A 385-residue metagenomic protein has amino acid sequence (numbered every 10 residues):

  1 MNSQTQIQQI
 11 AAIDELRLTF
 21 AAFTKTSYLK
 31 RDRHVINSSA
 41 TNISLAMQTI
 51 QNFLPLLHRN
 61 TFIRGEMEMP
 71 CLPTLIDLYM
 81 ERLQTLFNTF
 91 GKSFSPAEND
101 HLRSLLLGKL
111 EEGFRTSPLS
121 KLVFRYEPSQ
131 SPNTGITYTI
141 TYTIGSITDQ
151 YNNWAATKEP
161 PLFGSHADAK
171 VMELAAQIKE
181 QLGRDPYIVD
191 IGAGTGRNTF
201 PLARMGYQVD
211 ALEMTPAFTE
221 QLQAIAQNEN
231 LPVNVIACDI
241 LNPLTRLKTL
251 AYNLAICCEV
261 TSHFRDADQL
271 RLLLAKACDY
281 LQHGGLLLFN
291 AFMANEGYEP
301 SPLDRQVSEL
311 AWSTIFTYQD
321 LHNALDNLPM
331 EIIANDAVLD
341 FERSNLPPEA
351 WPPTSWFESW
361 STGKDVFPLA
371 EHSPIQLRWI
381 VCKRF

Functional and structural regions predicted by a protein language model:
N2-E180, T195-P201, L212-E229, D239-P243 (+1 more regions): Class I (Rossmann-like) S-adenosyl-L-methionine-dependent methyltransferase catalytic domain, capturing the SAM-binding
R184-G194: Conserved class I S-adenosyl-L-methionine
R204-Q208: Conserved S-adenosyl-L-methionine
R246-A255: A short acidic, Gly/Pro-enriched loop at the edge of an enzyme's catalytic core that lines a small-molecule cofactor
C257-V260: A short beta-strand submotif of the Rossmann-like class I SAM-dependent methyltransferase core that lines
F264-K276: A short, conserved alpha-helix within the catalytic core of class I
L281-L287: Short glycine-dipeptide loop
